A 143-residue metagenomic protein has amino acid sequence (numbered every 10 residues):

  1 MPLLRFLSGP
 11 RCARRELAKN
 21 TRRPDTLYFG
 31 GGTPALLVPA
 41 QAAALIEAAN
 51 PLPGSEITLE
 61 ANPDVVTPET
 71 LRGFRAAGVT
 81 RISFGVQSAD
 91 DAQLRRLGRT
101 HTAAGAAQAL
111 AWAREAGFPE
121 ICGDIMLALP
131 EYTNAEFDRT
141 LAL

Functional and structural regions predicted by a protein language model:
M1-L143: Conserved non-cysteine loop/helix-boundary elements of the Radical SAM core domain that shape
